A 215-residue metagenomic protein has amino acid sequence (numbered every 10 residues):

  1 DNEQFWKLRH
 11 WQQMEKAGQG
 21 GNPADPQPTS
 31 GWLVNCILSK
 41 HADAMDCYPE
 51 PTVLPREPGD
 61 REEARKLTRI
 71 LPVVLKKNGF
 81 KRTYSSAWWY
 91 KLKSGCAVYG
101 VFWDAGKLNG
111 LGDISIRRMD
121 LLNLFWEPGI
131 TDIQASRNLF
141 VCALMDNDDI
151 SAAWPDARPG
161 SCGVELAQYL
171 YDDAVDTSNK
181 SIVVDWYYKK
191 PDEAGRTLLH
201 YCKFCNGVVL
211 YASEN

Functional and structural regions predicted by a protein language model:
D1-N215: Extended, helix-rich architectural segments
